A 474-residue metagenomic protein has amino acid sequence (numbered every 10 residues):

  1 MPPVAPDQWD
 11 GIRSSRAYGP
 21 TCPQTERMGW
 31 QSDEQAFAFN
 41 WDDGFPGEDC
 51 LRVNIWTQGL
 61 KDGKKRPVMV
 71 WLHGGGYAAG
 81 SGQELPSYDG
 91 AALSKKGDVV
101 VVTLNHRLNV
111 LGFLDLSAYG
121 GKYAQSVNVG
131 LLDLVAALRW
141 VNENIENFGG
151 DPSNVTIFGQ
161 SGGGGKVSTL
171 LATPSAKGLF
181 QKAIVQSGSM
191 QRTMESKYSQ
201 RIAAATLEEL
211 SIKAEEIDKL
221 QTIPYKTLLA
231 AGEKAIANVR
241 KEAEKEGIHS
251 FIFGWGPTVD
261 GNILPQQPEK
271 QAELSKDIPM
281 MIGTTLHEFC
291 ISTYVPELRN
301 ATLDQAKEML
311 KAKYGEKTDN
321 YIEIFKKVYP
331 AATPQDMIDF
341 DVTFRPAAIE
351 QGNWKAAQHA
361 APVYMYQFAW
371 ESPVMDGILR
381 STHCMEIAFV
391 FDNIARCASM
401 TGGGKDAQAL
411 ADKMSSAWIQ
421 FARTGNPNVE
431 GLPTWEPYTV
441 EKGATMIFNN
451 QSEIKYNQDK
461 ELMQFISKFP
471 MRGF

Functional and structural regions predicted by a protein language model:
M1-L131, P152, M400-M414, R423-T434 (+1 more regions): Non-catalytic accessory segments of hydrolases
A38-D43, Y123-N128, S189-M194, K327-V342 (+3 more regions): Active-site rim elements
F39, A136, E143, K177 (+3 more regions): Substrate-access "cap/lid" subdomains that shape and gate the entrance to catalytic or ligand-binding pockets
C50, A124-E146, A204-A205: Alpha/beta-hydrolase active-site loop
F148-Q160: Alpha/beta-hydrolase fold nucleophile elbow
G159-G162, P174, S187: Catalytic nucleophile serine of serine hydrolases, specifically the conserved "nucleophile elbow" pentapeptide
G164-A176: Short glycine-enriched nucleophile-adjacent loop and the immediately C-terminal alpha-helix near the catalytic center
P346-F474: Mobile gating loops/cap/lid regions near enzyme active sites that modulate substrate access
